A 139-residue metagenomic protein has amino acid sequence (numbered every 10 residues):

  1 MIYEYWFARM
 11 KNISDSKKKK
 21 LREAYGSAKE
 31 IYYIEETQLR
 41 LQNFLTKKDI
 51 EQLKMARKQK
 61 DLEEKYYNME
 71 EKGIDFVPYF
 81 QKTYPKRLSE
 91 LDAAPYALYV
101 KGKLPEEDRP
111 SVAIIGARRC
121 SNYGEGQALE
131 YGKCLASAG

Functional and structural regions predicted by a protein language model:
M1-K133, S137: Short, positively charged patches
